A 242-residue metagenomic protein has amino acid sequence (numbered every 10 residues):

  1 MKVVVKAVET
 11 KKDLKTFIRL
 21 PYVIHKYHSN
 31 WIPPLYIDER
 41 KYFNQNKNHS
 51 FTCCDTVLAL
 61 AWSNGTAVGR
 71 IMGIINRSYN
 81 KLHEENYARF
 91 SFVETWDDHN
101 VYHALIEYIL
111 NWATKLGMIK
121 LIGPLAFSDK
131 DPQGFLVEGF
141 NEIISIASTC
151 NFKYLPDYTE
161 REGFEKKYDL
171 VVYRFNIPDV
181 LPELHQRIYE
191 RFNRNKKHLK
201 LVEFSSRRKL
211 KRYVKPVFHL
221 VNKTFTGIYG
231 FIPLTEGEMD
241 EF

Functional and structural regions predicted by a protein language model:
M1-N46, K197-E241: Short amphipathic alpha-helix that is part of the acyltransferase structural core
V3, T149-G230: Acyltransferase donor/substrate-recognition loop-hinge adjacent to the catalytic core
N44-L60: A short helix-loop-beta-strand connector motif used in the catalytic cores of GNAT acetyltransferases and, in some
D55-I71, E160, K166-D169: Conserved beta-hairpin
I75-R77: A short acidic/small-residue loop/turn micro-motif
K81-G163: Acyl-donor binding region in acyl/amide transferases
